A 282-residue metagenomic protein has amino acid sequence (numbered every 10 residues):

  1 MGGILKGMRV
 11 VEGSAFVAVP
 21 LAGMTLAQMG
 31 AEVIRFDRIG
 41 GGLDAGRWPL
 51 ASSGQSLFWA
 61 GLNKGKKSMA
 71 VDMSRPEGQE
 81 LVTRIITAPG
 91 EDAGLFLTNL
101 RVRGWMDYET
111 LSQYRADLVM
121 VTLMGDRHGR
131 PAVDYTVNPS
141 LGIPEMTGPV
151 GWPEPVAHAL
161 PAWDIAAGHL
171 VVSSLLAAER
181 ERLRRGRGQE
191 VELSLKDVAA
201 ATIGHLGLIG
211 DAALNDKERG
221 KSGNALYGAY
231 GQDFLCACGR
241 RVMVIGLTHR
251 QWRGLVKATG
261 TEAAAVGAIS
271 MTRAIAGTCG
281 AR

Functional and structural regions predicted by a protein language model:
M1-R184, E218: N-terminal helix-loop segment corresponding to the beta1-alpha1 unit of nucleotide/adenylate-binding folds
F58-A60, V191, Q232: Residue-level detector of beta-strand structural context in well-folded domains
K67, R187, C238-R241: Short acidic/polar mixed-charge low-complexity motifs
W152-P161, L183-A199, G220-N224, G267-R273: Conserved Rossmann-fold dehydrogenase catalytic segment
P161-L176, L195-H205, L247, Q251: Mid-domain beta-loop-alpha active-site segment that forms a flexible, acidic cofactor/metal-binding surface
G168-G188, H205-A213, V256-A263: Oxidoreductase and adenylate-handling cofactor-binding alpha/beta cores
A213-G231: Active-site Gly/Thr loop motif
A225, Y230-R282: Aromatic-enriched alpha-helical interface/lid elements that frame and gate functional surfaces
